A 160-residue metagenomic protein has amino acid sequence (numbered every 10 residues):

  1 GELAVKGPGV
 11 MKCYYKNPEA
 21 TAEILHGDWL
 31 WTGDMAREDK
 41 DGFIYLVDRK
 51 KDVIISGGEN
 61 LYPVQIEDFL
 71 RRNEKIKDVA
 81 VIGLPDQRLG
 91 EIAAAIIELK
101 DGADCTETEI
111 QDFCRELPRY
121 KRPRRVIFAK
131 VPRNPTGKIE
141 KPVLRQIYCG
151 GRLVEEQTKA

Functional and structural regions predicted by a protein language model:
E2, G7, K12-C13, A20-E23 (+4 more regions): AMP-binding/adenylate-forming catalytic core of the ANL superfamily
V126-A129: General small-molecule cofactor/ligand-binding pocket signal
I147-A160: Acidic/polar alpha-helix N-cap and adjacent early helical turns within long charge-rich amphipathic helices/linkers
